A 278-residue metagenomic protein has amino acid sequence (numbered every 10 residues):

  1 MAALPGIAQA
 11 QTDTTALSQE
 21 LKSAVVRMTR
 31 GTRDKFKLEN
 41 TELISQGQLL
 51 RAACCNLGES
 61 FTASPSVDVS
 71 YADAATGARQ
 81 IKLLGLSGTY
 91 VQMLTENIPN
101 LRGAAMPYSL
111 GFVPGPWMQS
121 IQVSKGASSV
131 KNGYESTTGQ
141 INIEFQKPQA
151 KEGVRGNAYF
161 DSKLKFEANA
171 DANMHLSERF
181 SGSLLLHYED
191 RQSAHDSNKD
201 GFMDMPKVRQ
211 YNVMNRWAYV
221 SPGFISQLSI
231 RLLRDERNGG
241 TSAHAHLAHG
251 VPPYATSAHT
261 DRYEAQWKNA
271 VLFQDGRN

Functional and structural regions predicted by a protein language model:
A10-L50, G58, G88: Short, acidic, small-residue-rich periplasmic hinge/interaction motif at the N-terminus of Gram-negative outer-membrane
G58, T62-P99: Extracytoplasmic beta-strand/coil segments of soluble accessory domains associated with Gram-negative outer-membrane
F61, I121-Q122, I141: Non-catalytic regulatory/gating segments with a bias toward low-complexity or hydrophobic composition
R79, T137-G139, E152-V154, F166-A170 (+2 more regions): Hydrophobic, lipid-facing positions within transmembrane beta-strands of outer-membrane proteins
I98-K125: Short acidic/polar hinge/loop motifs at secondary-structure boundaries that mediate gating or recognition
K125-V130, Q140, E144-H175, M203: Short strand-turn segments of transmembrane beta-barrel domains in outer membranes, especially the first one or two
G156-F160, L184-D190, L228-R234: Transmembrane beta-barrel strands of outer-membrane/channel proteins
R191-N212, A218-R277: Flexible loop and strand-edge segments within Gram-negative outer membrane beta-barrel domains
